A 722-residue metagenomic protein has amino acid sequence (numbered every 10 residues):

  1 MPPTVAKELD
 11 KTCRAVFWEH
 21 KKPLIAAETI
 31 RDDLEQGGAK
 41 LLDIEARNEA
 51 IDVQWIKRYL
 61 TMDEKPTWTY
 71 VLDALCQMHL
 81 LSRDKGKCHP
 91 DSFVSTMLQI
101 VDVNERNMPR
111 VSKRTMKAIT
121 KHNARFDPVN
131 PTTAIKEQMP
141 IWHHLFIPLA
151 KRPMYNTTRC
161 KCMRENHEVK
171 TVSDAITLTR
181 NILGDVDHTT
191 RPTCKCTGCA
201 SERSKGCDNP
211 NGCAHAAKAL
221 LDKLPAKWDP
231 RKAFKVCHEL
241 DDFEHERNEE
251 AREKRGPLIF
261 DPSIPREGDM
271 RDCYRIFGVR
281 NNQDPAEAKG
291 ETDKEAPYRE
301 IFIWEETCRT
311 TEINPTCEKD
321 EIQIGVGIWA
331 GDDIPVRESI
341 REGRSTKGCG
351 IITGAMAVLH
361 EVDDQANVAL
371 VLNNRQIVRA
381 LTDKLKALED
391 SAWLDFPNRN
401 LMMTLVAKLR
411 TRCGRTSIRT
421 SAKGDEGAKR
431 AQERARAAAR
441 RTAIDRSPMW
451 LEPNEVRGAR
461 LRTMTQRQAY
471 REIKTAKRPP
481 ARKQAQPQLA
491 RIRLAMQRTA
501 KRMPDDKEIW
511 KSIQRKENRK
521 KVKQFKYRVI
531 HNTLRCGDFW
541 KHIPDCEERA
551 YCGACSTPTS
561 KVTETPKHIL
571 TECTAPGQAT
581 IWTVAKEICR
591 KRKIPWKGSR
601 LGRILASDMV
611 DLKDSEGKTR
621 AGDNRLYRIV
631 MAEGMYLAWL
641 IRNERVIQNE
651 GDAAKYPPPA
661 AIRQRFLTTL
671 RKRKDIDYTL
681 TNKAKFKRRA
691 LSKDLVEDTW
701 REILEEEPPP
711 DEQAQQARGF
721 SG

Functional and structural regions predicted by a protein language model:
P2-V16, D652-D675: Short secondary-structure subsegments characteristic of cysteine-rich extracellular domains
K22-D293, E389-A392, S417, G427 (+9 more regions): Extended C-terminal regions of large enzymes
D208-G212, D222-P225, E249, D261-T353 (+2 more regions): RNase H-like nuclease fold core
G212-A217, D229, I569-A579, C589-R592: Short cysteine/histidine-rich metal-coordination sites, predominantly Zn2+-binding motifs
E312-E318, A355-R434, S447-L451: RNase H catalytic domain
C552-C555: Short cysteine-rich clusters marking metal-coordination/redox-active sites
T559-H568, G577: Cys/His-rich microdomains that often coordinate metals
R628, A632-G651: K/E-rich alpha-helical interaction surfaces of small helical-bundle regulatory domains
